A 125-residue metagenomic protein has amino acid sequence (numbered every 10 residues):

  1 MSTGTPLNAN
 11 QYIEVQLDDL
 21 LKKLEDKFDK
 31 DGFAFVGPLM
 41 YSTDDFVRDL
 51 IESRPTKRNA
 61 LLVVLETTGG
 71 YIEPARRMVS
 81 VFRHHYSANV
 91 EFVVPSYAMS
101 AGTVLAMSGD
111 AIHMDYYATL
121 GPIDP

Functional and structural regions predicted by a protein language model:
M1-P125: Terminal-region recognition feature
